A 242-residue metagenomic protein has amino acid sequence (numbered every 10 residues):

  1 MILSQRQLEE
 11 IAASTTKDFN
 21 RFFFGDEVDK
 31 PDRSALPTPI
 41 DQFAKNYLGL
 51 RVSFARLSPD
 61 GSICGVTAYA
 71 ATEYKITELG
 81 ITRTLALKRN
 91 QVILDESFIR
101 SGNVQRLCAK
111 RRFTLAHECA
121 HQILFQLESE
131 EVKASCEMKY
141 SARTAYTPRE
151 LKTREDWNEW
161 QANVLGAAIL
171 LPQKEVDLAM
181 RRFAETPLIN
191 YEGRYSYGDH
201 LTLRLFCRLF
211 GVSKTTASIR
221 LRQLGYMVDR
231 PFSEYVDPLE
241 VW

Functional and structural regions predicted by a protein language model:
M1-W242: Active-site hotspot residues in diverse enzymes, especially metal/ion-binding acidic/histidine motifs
